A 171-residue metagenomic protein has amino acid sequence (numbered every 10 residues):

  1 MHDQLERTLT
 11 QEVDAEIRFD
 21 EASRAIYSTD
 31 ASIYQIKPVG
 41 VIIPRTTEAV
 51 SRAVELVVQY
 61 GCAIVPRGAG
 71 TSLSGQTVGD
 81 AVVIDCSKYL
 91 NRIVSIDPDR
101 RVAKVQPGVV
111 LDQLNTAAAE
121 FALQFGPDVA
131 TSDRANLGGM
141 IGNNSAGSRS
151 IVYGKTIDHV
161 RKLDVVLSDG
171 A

Functional and structural regions predicted by a protein language model:
M1-E6: Intrinsic disorder at enzyme termini
R7-S28: Conserved oxyanion/phosphate-binding beta-strand-loop segments in alpha/beta enzyme cores
L9, S32-I64, V82, C86-V129 (+2 more regions): N-terminal glycine-rich flavin-associated loop
R67: Conserved PLP cofactor-binding pocket of PLP-dependent enzymes
R134-G138: Beta-rich nucleic-acid/ligand-interaction surfaces
